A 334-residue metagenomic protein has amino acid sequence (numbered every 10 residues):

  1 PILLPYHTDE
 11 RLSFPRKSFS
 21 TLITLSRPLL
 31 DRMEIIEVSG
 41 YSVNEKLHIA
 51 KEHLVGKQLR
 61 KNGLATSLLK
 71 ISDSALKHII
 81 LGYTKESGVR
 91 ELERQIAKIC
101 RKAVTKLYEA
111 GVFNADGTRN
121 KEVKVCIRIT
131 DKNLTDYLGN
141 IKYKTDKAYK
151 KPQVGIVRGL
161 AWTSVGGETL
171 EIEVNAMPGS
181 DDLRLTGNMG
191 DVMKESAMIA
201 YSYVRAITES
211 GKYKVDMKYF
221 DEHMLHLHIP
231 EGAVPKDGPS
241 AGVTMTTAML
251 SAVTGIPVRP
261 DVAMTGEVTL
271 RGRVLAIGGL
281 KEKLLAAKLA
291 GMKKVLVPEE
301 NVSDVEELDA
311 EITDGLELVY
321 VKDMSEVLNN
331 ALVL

Functional and structural regions predicted by a protein language model:
I2-T21, L69-I71, D221-H223: AAA+/SF3 P-loop NTPase mechanochemical coupling elements
L22-D31, S39-A97, K102-E122, I207-K218 (+1 more regions): Conserved C-terminal "switch" segment of AAA+ ATPases
E37-S39, H228: Conserved beta-strand segments of the P-loop GTPase G domain that flank and frequently precede/overlap
S72-V174, S180-T186: Conserved catalytic-core segments of large NTP-driven translation/proteostasis enzymes
R119, V125-C126, K144-Y149, Q153-R158 (+1 more regions): Peripheral, non-AAA+ core regions of ATP-driven protein-machinery
